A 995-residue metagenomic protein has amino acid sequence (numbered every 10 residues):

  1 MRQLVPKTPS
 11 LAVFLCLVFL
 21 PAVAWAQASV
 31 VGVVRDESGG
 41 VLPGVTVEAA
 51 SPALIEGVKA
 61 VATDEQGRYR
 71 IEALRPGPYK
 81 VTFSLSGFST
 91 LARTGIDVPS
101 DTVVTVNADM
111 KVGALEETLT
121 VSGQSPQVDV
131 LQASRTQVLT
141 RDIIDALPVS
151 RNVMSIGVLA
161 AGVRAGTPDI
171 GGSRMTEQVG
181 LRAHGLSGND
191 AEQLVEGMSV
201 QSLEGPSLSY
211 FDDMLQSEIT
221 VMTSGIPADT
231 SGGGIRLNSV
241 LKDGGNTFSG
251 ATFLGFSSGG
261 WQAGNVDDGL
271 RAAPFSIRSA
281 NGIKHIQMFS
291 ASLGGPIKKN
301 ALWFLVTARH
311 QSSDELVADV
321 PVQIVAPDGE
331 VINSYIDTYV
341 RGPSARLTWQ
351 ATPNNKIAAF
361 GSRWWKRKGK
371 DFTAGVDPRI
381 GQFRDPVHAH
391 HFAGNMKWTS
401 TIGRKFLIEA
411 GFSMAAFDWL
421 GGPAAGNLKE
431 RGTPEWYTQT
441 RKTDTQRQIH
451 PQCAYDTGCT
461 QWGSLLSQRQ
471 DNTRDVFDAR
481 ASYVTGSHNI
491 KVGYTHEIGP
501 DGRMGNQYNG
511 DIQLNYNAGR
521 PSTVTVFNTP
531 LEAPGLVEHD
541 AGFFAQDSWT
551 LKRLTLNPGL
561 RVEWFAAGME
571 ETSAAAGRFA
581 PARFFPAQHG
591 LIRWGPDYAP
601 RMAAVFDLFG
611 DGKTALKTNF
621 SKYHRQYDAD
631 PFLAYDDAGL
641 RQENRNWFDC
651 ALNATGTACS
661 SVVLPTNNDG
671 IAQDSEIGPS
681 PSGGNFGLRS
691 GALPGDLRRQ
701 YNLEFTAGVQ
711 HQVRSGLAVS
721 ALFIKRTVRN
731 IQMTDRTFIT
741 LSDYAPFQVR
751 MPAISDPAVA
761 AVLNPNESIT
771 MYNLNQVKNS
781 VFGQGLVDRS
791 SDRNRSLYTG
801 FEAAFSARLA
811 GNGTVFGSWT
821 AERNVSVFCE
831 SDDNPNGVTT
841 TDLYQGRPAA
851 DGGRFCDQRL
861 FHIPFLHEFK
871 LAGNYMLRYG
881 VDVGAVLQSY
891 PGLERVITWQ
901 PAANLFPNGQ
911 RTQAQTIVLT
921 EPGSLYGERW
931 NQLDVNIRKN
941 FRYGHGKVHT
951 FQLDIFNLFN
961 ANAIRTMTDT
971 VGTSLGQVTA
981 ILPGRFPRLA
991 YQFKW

Functional and structural regions predicted by a protein language model:
P21-T140: Periplasm-facing N-terminal accessory domains of Gram-negative outer-membrane beta-barrel systems
F88-D243, A272-G282, I286-G295, Q311 (+3 more regions): Periplasmic N-terminal accessory/gating domains of Gram-negative outer-membrane beta-barrel systems
G166, E571-A599, A603-S790, P848 (+3 more regions): Solvent-exposed loop/turn elements at secondary-structure boundaries
S249, N281-R367, P386-M414, P600: Transmembrane beta-barrel wall of Gram-negative outer-membrane proteins
P321-D328, A351, I402, F406-Q452 (+7 more regions): A surface-exposed, glycine/aromatic-enriched loop/edge motif typical of exported proteins
Y339, P353-Q546, P581-P586: Replace "related TpsB outer-membrane translocases also match" with "some related outer-membrane beta-barrels such as
F565, S720-I897: Gram-negative outer-membrane beta-barrel transporters
G716, N730, R736, R823 (+2 more regions): C-terminal beta-signal and adjacent terminal beta-strands/loops of Gram-negative outer-membrane beta-barrel proteins
